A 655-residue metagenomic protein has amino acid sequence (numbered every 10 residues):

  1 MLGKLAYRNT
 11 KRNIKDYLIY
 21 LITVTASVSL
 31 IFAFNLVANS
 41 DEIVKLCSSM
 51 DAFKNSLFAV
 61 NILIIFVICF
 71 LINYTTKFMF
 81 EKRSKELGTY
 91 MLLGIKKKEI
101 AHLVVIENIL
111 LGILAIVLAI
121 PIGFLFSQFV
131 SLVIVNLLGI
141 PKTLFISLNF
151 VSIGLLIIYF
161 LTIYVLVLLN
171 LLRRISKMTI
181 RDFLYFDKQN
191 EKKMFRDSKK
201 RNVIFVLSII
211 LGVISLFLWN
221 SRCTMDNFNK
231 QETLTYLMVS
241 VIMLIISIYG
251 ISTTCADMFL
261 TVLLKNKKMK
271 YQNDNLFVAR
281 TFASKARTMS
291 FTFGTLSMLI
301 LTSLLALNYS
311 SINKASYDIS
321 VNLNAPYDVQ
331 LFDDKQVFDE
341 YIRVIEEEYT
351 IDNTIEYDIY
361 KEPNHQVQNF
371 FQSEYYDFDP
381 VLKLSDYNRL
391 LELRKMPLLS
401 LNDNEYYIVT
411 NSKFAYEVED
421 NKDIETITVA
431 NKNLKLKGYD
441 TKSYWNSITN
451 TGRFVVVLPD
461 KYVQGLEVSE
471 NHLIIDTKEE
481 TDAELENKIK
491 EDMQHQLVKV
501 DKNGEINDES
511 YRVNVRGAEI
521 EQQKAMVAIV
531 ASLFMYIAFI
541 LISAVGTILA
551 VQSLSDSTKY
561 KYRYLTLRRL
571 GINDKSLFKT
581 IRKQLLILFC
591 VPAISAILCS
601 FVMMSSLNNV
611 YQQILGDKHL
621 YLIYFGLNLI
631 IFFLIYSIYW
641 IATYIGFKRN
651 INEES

Functional and structural regions predicted by a protein language model:
M1-L18, K82-E86, K96, S131-S152 (+8 more regions): Feature of multi-pass inner-membrane transport and sensor proteins that recognizes transmembrane helices together
I14-Y20, V104-I122, L161, R196-F205 (+2 more regions): Selective transmembrane-helix segments that form parts of the transport pathway or gating/packing helices in multipass
K15-I22, A33-L63, F78-E81, T89 (+7 more regions): Peri-transmembrane interface segments
V28-S40, Y74-F78, L111-I140, S152-K177 (+6 more regions): Small-residue-rich transmembrane alpha-helices
S29-A59, V133, L218, R222-M225 (+5 more regions): Alpha-helical transmembrane segments
A59-Y74, S543-G546: Long, hydrophobic alpha-helical segments
V321-A528: Nucleotide-cofactor and metal-assisted catalytic machinery
